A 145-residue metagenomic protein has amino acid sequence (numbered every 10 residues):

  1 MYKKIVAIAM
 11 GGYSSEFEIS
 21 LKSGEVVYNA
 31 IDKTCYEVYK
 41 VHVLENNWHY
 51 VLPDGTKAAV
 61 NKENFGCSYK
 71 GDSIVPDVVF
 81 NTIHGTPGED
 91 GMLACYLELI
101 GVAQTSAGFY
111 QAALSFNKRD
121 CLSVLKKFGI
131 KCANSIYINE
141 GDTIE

Functional and structural regions predicted by a protein language model:
M1-Y110, L114-F116, D120, N139-E145: ATP-binding N-terminal substructure of ATP-dependent carboxylate-amine bond-forming enzymes
R119-F128: Structured adenosyl-cofactor binding patch, chiefly the S-adenosyl-L-methionine
K127-E145: Rossmann-like NAD(P)H-binding beta-loop-alpha module
